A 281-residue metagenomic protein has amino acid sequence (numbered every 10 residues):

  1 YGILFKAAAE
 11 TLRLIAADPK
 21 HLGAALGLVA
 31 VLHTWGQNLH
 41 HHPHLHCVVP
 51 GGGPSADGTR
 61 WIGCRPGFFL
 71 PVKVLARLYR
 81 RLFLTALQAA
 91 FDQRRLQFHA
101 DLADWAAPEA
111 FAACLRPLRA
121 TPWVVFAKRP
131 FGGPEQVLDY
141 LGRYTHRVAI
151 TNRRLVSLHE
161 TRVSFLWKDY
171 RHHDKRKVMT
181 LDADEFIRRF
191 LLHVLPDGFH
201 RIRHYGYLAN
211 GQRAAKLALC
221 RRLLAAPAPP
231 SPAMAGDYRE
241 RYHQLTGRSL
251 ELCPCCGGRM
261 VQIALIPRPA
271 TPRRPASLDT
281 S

Functional and structural regions predicted by a protein language model:
Y1-S281: Beta->alpha loop/short-helix hinge microenvironment recognizer with preference for catalytic Tyr/His contexts
